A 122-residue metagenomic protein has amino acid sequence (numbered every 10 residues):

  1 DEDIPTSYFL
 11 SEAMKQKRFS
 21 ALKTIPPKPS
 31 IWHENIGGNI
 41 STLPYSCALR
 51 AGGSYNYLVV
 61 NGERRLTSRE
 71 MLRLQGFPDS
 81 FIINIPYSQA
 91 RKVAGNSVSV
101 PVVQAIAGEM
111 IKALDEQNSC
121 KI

Functional and structural regions predicted by a protein language model:
D1-I122: S-adenosyl-L-methionine-dependent DNA methyltransferase catalytic core
